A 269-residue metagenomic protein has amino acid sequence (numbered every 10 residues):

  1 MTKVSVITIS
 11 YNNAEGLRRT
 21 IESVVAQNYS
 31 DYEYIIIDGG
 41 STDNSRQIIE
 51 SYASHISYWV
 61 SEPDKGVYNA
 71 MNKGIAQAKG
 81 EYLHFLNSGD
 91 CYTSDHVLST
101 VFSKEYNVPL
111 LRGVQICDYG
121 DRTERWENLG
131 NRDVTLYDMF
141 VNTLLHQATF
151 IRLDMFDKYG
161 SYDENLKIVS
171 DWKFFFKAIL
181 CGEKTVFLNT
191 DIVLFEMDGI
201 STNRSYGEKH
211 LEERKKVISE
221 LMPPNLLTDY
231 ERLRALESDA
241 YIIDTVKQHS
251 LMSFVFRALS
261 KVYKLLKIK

Functional and structural regions predicted by a protein language model:
M1-G207: Nucleotide-sugar donor-binding/catalytic module of glycosyltransferases that assemble extracellular/cell-envelope
L83-H84, Y159-K167, K216-I218, L233-D244: Short secondary-structure transition/capping segments
K104, V217, L265: Residues that form generic nucleotide/phosphate-binding pockets
D191, F195, N203-Y230: Catalytic core of nucleotide-sugar-dependent glycosyltransferases
P224, E231-K269: Membrane-proximal basic amphipathic "stem/tether" segments
